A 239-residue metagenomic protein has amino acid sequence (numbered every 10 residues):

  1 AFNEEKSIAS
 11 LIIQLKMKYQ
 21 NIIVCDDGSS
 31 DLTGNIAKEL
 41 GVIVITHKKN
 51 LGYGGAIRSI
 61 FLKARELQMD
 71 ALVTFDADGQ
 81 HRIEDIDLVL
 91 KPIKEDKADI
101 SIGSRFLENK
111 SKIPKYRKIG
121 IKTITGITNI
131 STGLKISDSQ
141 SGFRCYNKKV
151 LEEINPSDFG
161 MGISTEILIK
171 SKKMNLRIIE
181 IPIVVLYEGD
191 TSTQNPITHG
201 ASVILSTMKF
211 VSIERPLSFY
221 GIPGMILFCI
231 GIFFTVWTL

Functional and structural regions predicted by a protein language model:
A1, C25-D27, H47: Conserved sequence signature across two-component system core domains
F2-M17: Short, well-formed alpha-helical segments that are part of the catalytic scaffolds of diverse glycosyltransferases
K6-S10, D31-L40: Acidic helix N-cap motif at the loop->helix transition within catalytic regions of sugar-transfer enzymes
Q14-I23, L32, L40-V42: Short loop->beta transition adjacent to catalytic acidic/histidine clusters or analogous donor-positioning motifs
D26-G34, G79: A conserved acidic beta->alpha catalytic loop
I43, H47-E66, A71, I83-M161 (+1 more regions): Acceptor/aglycone-binding surface of glycosyltransferases and processive sugar-polymer synthases
G133, S157-L239: Hydrophobic helical membrane-anchoring modules
